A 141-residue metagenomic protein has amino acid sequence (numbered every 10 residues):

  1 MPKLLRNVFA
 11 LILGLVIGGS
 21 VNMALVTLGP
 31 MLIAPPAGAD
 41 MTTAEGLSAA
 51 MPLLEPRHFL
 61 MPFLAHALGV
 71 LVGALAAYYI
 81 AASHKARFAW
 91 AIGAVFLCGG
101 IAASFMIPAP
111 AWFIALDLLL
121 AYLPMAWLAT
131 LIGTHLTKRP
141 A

Functional and structural regions predicted by a protein language model:
M1-A141: Juxtamembrane/disordered regions of integral membrane proteins
